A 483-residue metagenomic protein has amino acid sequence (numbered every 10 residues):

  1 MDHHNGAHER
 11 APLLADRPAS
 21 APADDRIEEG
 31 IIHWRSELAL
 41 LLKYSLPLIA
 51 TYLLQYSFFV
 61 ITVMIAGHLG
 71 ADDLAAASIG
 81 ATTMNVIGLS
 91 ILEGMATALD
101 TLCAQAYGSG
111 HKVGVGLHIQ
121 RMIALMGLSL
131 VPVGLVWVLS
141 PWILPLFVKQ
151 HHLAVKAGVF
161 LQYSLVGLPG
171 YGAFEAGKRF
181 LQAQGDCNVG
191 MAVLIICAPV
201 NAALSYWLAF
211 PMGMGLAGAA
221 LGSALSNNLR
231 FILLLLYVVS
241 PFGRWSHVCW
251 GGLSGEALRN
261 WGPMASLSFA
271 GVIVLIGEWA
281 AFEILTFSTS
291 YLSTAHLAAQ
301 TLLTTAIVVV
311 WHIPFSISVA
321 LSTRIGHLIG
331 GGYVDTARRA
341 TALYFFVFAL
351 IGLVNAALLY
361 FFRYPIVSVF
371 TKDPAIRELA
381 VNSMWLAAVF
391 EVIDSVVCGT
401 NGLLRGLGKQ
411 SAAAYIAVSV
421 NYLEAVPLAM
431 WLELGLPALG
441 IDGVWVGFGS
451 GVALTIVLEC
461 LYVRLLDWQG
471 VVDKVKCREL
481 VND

Functional and structural regions predicted by a protein language model:
D2-S45, C103-G170, P199-F269, I325-F390 (+1 more regions): Short alpha-helical transmembrane segments in multi-pass integral membrane proteins
P18-D25, A39-D100, S266-T289: Signature of the first transmembrane helix
K43-T62, Y163, G167, F174 (+6 more regions): Transmembrane helical elements of multi-pass membrane transporters/channels
Y56-A75, L144-H151, W207-M214, V272 (+4 more regions): Helix-terminus/linker motif at the lipid-water interface of multi-pass membrane proteins
F58, F174, R230-L233, A281 (+4 more regions): Membrane-embedded alpha-helical transmembrane segments of multi-pass integral membrane proteins
V60-V63, L74-G134, V138, F174-A183 (+3 more regions): Small-residue-rich hydrophobic transmembrane alpha-helices
A71-S78, T82, A157, L161 (+3 more regions): Small-residue hotspots at the loop-to-helix junctions and early N-terminal turns of transmembrane alpha-helices
A388-S395, G402-A429: A late C-terminal transmembrane helix in Major Facilitator Superfamily
